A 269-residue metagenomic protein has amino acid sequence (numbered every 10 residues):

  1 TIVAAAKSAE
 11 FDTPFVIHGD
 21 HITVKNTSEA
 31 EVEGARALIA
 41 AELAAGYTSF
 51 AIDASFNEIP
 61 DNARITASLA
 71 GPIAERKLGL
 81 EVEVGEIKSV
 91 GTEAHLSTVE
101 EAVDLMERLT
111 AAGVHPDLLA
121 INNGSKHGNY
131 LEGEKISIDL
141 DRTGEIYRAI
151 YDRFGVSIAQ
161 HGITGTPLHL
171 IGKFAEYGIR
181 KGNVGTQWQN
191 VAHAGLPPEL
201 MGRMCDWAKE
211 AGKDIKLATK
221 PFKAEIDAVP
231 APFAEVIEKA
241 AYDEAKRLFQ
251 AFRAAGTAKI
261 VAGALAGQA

Functional and structural regions predicted by a protein language model:
V3-D12, K25-F154: Alpha/beta enzyme core
H18-I22, S157-T166: Glycine-rich beta-to-alpha transition loops that act as phosphate-gripper elements at the mouths of alpha/beta enzyme
D20, L80, L119, H161 (+1 more regions): Conserved, mostly hydrophobic/aromatic
G46-I59, Y177-L196: Glycine-rich phosphate-binding active-site loops on the catalytic face of alpha/beta enzymes
A67-G71, A192-K209, Y242-A245, F249: C-terminal helical cap(s) of enzyme catalytic domains, especially alpha/beta-barrels
Y130-K135, P167-Y177, A192-G202: Histidine/acidic-residue-rich catalytic or RNA/ligand-binding cores of hydrolases and nuclease-related proteins
I138-A149, L168-H169, A175-Y177, G182 (+1 more regions): Long, well-ordered alpha/beta core segments of mature domains
A218-A269: C-terminal extensions of enzymes
